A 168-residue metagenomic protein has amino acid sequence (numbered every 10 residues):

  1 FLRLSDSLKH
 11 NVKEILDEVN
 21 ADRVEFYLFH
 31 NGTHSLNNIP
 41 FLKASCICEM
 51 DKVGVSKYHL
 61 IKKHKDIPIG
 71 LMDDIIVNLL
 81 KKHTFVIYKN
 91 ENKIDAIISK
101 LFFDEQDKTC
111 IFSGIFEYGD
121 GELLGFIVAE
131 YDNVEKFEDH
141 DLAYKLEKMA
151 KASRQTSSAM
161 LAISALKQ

Functional and structural regions predicted by a protein language model:
F1-V55, M149, S157-Q168: Intrinsically disordered, low-complexity terminal regulatory regions
K9, L123-Q168: Juxtadomain coupling helices with adjacent low-complexity linkers
V19, E105-Q106: A structural signal for short coil/turn segments at secondary-structure junctions
R23, F112, F126: Short hydrophobic/aromatic beta-strand element in the GNAT-like acyltransferase core that lines or flanks the acyl-donor
T33, K93-I94, N133-F137: Short acidic, S/G/P-rich loop/turn micro-motifs used as interaction or catalytic elements
S45-E105: Regulatory sensory and allosteric helical modules in signal-transduction proteins and certain transcription factors
T109-E117: A short, aliphatic-rich beta-strand micro-motif
D120: Helix-turn-helix DNA-binding module
